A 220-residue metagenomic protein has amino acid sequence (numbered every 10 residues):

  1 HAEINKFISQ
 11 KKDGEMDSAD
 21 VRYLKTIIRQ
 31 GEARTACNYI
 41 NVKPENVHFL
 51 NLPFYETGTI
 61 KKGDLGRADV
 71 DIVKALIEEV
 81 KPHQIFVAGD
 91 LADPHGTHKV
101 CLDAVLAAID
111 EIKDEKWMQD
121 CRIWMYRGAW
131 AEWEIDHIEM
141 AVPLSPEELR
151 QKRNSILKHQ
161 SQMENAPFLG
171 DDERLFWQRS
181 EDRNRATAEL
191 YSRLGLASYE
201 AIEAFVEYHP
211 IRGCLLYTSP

Functional and structural regions predicted by a protein language model:
H1-Q119, R153-K158, D172-L175, A186 (+2 more regions): Active-site beta-strand->loop->alpha-helix modules in alpha/beta enzyme cores, enriched in Gly/His/Asp(Glu)
V47-F49, I123-M125, A141: Conserved beta-strand scaffold positions in the cores of enzyme catalytic domains, especially in NTP/NDP-utilizing
N51-P53, R127-A129, S145: Residues at the C-termini of beta-strands that transition into short coil/loop
G58-I60, E134-E139: Short acidic, glycine/proline-rich loop/turn micro-motifs
K113-I135: Short, flexible loop segments at boundaries between secondary-structure elements
E139-R185: A conserved mid-domain beta-alpha-beta active-site/ligand-binding segment of alpha/beta enzyme cores
Y217-P220: Conserved small/polar residues in nucleotide/adenosyl-binding loops
